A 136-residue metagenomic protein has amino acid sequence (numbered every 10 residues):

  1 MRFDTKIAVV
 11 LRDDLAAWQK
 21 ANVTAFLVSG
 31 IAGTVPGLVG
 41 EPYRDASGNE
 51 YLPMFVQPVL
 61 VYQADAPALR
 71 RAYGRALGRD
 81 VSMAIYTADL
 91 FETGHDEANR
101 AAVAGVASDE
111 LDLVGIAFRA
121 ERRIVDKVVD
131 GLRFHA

Functional and structural regions predicted by a protein language model:
M1-A136: Positively charged, small/polar-rich N-terminal and surface patches that mediate targeting and assembly and bind
